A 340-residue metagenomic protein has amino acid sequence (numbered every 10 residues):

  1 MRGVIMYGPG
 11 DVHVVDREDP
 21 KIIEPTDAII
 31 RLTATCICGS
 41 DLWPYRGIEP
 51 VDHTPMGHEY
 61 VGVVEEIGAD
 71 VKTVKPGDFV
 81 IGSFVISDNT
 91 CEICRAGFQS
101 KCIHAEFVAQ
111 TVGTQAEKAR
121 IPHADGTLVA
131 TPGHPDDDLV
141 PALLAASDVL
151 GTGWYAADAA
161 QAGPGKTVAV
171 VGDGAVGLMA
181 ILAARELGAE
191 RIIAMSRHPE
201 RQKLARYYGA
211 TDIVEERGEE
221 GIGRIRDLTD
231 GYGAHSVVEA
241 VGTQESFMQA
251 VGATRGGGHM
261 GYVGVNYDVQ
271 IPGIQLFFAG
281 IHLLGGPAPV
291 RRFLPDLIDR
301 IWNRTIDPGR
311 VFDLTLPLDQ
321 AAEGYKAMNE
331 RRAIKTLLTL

Functional and structural regions predicted by a protein language model:
M1, M248-G252, R291-L340: C-terminal hydrophobic helical "lid"/dimerization subdomain of Rossmann-like NAD(P)H-dependent oxidoreductases
M1-V61, A119-I121, A142, Q320: Short N-terminal strand-loop motif that marks the start of NAD(P)H/FAD-dependent oxidoreductase cofactor-binding domains
I22-T35, Y45-E92, V112, P132-P135: Glycine-rich beta-strand-centered segment in the early N-terminal region that forms part of a ligand/cofactor-binding
D88-V171: NAD(P)H dinucleotide-binding glycine-rich loop of Rossmann-like/cofactor-binding domains, especially the beta1-alpha1
V170, R185-Q249: Adenosine-nucleotide cofactor-binding segment
G177-L178: N-terminal Rossmann-fold NAD(P) dinucleotide-binding loop
G258: Glycine-centered, small-residue-biased loops immediately flanking beta-strands in adenine/cofactor-binding cores
G264-A279: Rossmann-fold NAD(P)-binding glycine/threonine-rich loop
